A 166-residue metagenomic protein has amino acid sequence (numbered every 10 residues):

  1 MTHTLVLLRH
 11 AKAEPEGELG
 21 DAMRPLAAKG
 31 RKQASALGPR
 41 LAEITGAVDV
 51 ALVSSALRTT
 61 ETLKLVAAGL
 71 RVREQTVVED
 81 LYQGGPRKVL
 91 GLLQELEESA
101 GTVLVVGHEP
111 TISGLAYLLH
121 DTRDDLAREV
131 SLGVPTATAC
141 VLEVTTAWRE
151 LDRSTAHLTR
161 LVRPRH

Functional and structural regions predicted by a protein language model:
T2-G84, D125-L126: Active-site-proximal alpha-helix that buttresses catalytic centers in soluble enzyme cores
L5, T102-L104, A139: Residue-level preference for the first positions of well-ordered beta-strands
G20-M23, L65-G69, L90-L93, L118-D121 (+1 more regions): Short, glycine/charged-enriched secondary-structure capping and boundary segments
I44-A47, L96-A100: Glycine-rich phosphate-binding loop signature in dinucleotide/nucleotide-binding domains
A56-T60, E109-P110, T136: Alpha-helix N-cap/helix-start capping motif
D80-E98: Short phosphate-binding loop-to-helix
G101-H120: A glycine-rich beta-strand to alpha-helix segment that forms a phosphate/ribose-binding loop at ligand/cofactor sites
H120-T159: Domain-level recognition of soluble alpha/beta enzyme cores, biased toward histidine phosphatases/phosphomutases
